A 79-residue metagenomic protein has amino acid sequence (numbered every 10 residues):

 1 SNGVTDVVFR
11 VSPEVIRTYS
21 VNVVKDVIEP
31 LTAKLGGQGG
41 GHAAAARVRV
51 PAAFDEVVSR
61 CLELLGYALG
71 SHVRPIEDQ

Functional and structural regions predicted by a protein language model:
S1-Q79: Glycine-rich, acidic loop segments that terminate in or are immediately followed by a histidine
